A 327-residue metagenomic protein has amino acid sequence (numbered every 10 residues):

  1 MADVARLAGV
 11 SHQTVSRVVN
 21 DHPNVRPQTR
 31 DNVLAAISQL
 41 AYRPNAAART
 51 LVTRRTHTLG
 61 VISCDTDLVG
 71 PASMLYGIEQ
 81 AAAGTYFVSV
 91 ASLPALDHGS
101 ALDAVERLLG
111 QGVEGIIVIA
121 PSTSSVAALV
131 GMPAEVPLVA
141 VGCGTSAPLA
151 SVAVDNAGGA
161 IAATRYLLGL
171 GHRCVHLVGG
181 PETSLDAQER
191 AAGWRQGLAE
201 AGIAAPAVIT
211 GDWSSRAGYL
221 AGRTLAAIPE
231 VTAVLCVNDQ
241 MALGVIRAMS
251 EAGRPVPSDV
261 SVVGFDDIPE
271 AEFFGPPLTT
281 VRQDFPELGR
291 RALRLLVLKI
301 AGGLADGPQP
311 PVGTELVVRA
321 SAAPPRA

Functional and structural regions predicted by a protein language model:
M1-H57, R326: N-terminal helix-turn-helix DNA-binding module of bacterial transcription factors
T14-R17, L51-D67, Y166, C174-G180: Short beta-strand segments enriched in small/hydrophobic residues
L40, G110-G112, Y166, L170-G171 (+1 more regions): Glycine-rich phosphate-binding loop signature in dinucleotide/nucleotide-binding domains
A46, C64-S73, A91-S100, C143 (+6 more regions): Hinge/beta->alpha junction and helix N-cap segments in small-molecule ligand-binding domains
T58-R165, G169: Alpha-helical recognition/docking segments in bacterial nutrient-uptake and carbohydrate-utilization systems
G112-A120, H176-V178, V208-I209, P229-N238 (+1 more regions): Periplasmic-binding protein-like
I228-A327: Flexible loop/turn connectors
